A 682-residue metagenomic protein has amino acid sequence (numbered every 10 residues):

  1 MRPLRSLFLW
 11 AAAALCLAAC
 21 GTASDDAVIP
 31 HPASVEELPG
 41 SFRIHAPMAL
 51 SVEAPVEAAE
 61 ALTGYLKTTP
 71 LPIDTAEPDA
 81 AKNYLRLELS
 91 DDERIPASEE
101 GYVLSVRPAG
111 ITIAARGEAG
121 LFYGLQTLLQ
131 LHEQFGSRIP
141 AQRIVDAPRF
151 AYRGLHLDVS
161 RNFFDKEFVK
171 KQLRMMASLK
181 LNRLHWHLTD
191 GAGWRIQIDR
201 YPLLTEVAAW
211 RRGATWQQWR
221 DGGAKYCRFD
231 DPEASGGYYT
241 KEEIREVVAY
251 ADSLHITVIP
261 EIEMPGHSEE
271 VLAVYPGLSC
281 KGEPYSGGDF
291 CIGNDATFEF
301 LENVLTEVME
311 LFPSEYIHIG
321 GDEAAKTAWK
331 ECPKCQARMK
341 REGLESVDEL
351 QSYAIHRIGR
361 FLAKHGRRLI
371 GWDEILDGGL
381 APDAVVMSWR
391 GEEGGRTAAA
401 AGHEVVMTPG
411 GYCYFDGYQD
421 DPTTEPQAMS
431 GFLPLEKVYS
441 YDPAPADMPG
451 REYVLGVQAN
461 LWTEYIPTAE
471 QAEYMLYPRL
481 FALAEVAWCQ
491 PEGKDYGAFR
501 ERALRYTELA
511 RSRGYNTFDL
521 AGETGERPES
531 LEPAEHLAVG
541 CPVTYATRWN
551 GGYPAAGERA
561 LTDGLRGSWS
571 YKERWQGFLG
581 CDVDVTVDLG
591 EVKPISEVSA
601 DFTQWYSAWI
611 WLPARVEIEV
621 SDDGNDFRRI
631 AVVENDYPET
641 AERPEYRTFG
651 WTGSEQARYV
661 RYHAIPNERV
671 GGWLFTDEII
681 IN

Functional and structural regions predicted by a protein language model:
M1-L9: Bacterial N-terminal signal peptides that target proteins for export
L9-A18: Bacterial N-terminal signal peptides
C20-Y152, Q471, L483, A487-R513: Contiguous, structured surface segment used for ligand recognition
I95-Y316, C332, R357, F361 (+1 more regions): Feature activates predominantly on carbohydrate-active enzymes
V271, C280-K281, Y285-P382, W389-R396: Active-site neighborhood of glycoside hydrolase catalytic domains
L369-E374, G379-A384, R390-P533: Flexible, acidic glycine-rich loops studded with aromatic residues
E532-R566: Predominantly extracellular/luminal regions of secreted and cell-surface proteins, especially disulfide-bonded
R566-A631, R643-N682: Aromatic, loop-rich ligand-recognition surfaces of beta-strand-rich domains
